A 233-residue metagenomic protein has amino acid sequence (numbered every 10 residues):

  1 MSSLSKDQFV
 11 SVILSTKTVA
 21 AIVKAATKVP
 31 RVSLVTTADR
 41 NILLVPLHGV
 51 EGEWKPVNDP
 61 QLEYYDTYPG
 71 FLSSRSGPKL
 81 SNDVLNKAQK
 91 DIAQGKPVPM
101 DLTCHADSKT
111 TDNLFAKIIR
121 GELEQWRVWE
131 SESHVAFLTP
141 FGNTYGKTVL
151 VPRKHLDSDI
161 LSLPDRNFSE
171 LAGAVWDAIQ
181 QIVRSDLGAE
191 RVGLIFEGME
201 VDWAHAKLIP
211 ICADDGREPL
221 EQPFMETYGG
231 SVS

Functional and structural regions predicted by a protein language model:
M1-S233: HIT superfamily nucleotide-processing domains
